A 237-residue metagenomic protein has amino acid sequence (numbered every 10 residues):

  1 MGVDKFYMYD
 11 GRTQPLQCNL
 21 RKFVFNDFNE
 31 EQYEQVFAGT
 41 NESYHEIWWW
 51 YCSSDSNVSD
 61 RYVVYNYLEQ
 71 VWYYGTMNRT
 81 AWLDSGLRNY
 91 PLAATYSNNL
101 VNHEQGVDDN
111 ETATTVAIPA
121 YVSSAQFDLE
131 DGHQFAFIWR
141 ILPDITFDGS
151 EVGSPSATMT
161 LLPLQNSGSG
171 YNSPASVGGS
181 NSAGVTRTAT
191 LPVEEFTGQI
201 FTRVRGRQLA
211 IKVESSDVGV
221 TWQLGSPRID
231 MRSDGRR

Functional and structural regions predicted by a protein language model:
V3-R237: Beta-sheet repeat architectures centered on beta-propellers
